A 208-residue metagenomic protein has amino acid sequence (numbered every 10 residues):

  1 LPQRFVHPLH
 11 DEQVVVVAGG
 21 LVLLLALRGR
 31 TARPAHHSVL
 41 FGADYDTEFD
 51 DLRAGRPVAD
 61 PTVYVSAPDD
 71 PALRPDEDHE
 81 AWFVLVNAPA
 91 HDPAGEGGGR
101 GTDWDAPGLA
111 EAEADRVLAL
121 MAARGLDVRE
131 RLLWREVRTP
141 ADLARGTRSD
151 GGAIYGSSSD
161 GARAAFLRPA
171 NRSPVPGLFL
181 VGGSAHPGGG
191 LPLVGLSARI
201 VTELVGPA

Functional and structural regions predicted by a protein language model:
L1-D76: Mid-domain catalytic core of redox enzymes that form a hydrophobic substrate pocket/lid adjacent to a catalytic redox
L1-R4, D11, G20-T31, H79 (+3 more regions): C-terminal structured subdomain/cap of oxidoreductase catalytic cores
R28, P68, N87-P89, V137: Histidine- and/or cysteine-centered catalytic micro-motif in compact active-site loops
R30-T31, R56-V58, T102-D142: Flavin-binding catalytic cores
R33-S38, P75-D78, P93-G98, G190-L193: Short conserved micro-motifs at the rims of enzyme active sites and ligand-binding pockets
D60-Y64, A123, D127-P187: A glycine-rich dinucleotide-binding beta-alpha-beta segment and adjacent secondary-structure elements that constitute
A88-W104: Amphipathic alpha-helix from the class-I
